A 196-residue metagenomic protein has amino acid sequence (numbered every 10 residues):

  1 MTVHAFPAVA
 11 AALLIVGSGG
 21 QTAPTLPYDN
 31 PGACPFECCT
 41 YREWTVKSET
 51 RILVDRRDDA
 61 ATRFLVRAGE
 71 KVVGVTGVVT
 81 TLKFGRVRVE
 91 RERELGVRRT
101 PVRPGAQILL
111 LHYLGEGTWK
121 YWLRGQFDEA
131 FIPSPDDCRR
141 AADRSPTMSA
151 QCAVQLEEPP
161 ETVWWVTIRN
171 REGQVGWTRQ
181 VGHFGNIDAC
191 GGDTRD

Functional and structural regions predicted by a protein language model:
H4, A8-T25: Bacterial Sec-dependent signal peptides at the C-terminal "C-region" and cleavage site
T22-E43, E94-D196: Boundary regions of SH3-family modules and the immediately adjacent low-complexity/disordered segments in eukaryotic
V46-R57: Short, structured beta-strand/loop micro-motifs enriched in basic residues and often containing a Trp
S48, E70, T162-W164: Envelope-exposed proteins and targeting segments
R56-A68, D137-P146: SH3/SH3-like (including bacterial SH3b) beta-barrel domains that bind proline-rich motifs or cell-wall ligands
A68-K71, T80-L82, Q107-I108: Flexible low-complexity loop/turn motifs enriched in small/helix-breaking residues
V79-R91: Short, Lys/Arg- and Gly-enriched loop/turn segments at beta-strand edges
